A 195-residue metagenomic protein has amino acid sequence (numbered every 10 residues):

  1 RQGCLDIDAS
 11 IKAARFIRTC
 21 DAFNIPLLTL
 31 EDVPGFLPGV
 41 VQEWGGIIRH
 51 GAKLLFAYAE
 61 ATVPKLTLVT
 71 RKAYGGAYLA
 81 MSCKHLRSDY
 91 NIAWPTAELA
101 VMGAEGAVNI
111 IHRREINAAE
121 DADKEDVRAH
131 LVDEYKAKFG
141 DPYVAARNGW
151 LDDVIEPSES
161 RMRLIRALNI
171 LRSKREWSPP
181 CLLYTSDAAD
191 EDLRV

Functional and structural regions predicted by a protein language model:
R1-S186: Ligand-binding clefts of soluble mixed alpha/beta catalytic domains
Y184-V195: Single conserved hydrophobic/aromatic residue that forms the stacking wall/gate of nucleotide- or nucleobase-binding
